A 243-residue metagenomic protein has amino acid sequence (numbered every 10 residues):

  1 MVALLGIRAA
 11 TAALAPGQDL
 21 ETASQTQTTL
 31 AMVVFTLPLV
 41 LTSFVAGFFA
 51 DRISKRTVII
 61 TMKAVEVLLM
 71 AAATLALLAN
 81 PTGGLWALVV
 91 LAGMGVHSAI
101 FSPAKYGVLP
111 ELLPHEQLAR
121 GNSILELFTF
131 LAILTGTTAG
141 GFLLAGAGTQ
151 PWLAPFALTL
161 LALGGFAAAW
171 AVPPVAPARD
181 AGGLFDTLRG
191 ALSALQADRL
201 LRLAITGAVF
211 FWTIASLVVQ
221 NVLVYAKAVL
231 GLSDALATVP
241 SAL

Functional and structural regions predicted by a protein language model:
M1-L243: Alpha-helical transmembrane-bundle signature of multi-pass membrane transport and export proteins
